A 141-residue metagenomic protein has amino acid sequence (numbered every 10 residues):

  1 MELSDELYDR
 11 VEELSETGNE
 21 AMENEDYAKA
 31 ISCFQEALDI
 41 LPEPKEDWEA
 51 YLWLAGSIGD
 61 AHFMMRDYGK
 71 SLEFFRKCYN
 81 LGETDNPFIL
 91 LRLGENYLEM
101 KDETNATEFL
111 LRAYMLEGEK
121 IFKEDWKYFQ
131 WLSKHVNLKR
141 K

Functional and structural regions predicted by a protein language model:
M1-S4, L41-W48, Y79-L81, K120: Flexible helix-coil transition and linker loops at the boundaries of alpha-helical arrays
A37-L41, L72-N80, Y114-M115: Amphipathic alpha-helical segments of tetratricopeptide repeats
L98-I121: TPR/TPR-like (Sel1-like) alpha-helical repeat modules
